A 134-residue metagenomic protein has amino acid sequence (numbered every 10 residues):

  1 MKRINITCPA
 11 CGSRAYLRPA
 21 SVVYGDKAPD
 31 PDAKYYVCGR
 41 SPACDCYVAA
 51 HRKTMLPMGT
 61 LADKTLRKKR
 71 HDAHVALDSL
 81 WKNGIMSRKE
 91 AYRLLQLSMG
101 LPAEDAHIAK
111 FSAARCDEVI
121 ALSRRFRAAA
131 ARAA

Functional and structural regions predicted by a protein language model:
M1-T7, P31-K34: Short metal-coordination and nucleic-acid-contact micro-motifs, chiefly zinc-binding Cys/His arrays
T7-G12, Y36-R40: Cys/His/Pro-rich metal-binding microdomains
S13-P29: Short recognition patches in nucleic-acid-associated and regulatory proteins
L17-V22, V48-M55: Short Cys/His-rich "knuckle" micro-motifs
K27-H51: Cysteine-rich micro-motifs
T54-K89: Extended interfacial segments that mediate partner engagement and assembly in macromolecular machines
A109-S123: Short, Lys/Arg-enriched alpha-helical microdomains
A121, R125-A134: Long C-terminal interaction/binding lobes of large macromolecular proteins
